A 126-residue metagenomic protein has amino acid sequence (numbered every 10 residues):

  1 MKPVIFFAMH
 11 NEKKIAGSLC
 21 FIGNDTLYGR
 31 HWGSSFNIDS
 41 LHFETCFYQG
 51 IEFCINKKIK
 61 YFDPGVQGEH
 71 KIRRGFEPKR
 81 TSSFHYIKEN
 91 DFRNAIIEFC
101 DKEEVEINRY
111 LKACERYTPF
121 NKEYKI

Functional and structural regions predicted by a protein language model:
M1-I38, D101, E115-I126: A conserved beta-strand-loop-helix scaffold within acyl/acetyltransferase catalytic domains
F6, K13, Y48-G50, F62 (+1 more regions): Residue-level detector of functional hotspots within protein domains
N24-N90: Acyl-donor binding region in acyl/amide transferases
Y61, V66-I126: Terminal substrate-recognition subdomain of acyl/acetyltransferases
